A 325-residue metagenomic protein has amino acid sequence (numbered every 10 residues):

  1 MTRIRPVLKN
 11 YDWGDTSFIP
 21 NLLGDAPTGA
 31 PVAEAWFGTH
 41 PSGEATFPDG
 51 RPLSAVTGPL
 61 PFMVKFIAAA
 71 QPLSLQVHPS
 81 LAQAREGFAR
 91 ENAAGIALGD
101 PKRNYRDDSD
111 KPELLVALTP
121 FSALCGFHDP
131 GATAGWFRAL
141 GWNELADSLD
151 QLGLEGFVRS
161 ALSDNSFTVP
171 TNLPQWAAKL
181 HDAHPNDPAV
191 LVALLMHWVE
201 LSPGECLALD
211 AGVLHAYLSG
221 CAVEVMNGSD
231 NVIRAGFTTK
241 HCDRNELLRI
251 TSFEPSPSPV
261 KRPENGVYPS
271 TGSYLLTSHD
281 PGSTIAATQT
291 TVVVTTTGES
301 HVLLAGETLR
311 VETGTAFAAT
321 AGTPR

Functional and structural regions predicted by a protein language model:
M1-T171, T239-P259, L276: Transition-metal
V32-E34, G220-A222, T271-L276, T288-T291 (+1 more regions): Active-site lining segments that contact anionic ligands and/or coordinate catalytic metals
S42-G43, Q71, S80, F121-A123 (+7 more regions): Short, glycine-/Ser/Thr-/acidic-enriched flexible segments
A45-L60, N186-S202, A286-E307: A short beta-strand-loop-beta hairpin characteristic of the jelly-roll/cupin
L75-Q76, E200-S219, V225, L303-T323: Conserved metal-binding segment of the jelly-roll/cupin
D150-H241: Contiguous mid-protein beta-loop-alpha structural module that forms a pocket-lining wall or clamp of enzyme active
P174-H184, P188, Y268-H301: C-terminal accessory/binding modules appended to enzymatic or scaffolding proteins
C221-S278: C-terminal amphipathic alpha-helical segment
